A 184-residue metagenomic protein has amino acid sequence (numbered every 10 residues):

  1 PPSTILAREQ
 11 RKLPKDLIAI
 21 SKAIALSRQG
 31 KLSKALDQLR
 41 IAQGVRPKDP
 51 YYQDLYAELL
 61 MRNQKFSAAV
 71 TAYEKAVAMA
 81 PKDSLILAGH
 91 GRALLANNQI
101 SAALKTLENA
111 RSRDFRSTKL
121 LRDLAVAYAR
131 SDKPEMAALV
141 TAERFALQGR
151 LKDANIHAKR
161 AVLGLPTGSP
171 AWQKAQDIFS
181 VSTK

Functional and structural regions predicted by a protein language model:
P1-A78, T106, M136, R150 (+3 more regions): Extracytoplasmic and endomembrane cell-envelope/extracellular-matrix remodeling and assembly machinery
A25, T141-R144: Generic low-polarity alpha-helical segments
R40, P50, D54-E135, L139: Alpha-helical adaptor scaffolds
K82-A88, R92-L104, E108, S112 (+2 more regions): Hydrophilic extracytoplasmic domains
